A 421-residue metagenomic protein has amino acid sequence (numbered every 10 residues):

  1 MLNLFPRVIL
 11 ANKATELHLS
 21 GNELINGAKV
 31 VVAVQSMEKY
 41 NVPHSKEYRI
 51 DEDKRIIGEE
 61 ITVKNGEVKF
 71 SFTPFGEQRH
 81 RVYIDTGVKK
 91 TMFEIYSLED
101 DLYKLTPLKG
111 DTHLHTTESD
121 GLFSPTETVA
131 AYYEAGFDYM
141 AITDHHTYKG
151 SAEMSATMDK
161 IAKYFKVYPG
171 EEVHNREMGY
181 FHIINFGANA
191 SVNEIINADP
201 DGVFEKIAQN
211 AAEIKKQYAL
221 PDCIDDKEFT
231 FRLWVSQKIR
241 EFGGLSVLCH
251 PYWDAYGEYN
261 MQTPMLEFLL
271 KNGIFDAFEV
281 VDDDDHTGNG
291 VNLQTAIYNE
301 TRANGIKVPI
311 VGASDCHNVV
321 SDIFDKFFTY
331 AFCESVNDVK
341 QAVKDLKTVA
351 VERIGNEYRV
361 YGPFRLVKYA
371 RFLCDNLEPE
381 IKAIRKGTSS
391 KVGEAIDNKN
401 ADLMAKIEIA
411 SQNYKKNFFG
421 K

Functional and structural regions predicted by a protein language model:
M1-P107, P125, V129, E177-N189 (+1 more regions): Charged catalytic cores and adjacent phosphate/nucleic-acid-binding surfaces used for phosphate/nucleic-acid chemistry
D101-F242, C249, E279-A296, D338: A metal-dependent hydrolase metal-coordination microenvironment
F231, R240-M261, I310-A313: Aromatic-lined carbohydrate-recognition surfaces of secreted/lumenal glycan-active proteins
